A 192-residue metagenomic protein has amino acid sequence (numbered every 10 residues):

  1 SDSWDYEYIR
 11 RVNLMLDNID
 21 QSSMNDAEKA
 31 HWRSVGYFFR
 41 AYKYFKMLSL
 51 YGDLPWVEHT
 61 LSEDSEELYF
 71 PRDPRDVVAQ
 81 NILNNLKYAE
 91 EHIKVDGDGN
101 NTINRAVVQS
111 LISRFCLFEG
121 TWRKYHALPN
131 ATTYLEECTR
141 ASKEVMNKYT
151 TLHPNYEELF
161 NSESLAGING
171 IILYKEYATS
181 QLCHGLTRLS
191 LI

Functional and structural regions predicted by a protein language model:
S1, L54, A79, L83-E90 (+1 more regions): An aromatic- and glycine-enriched ligand-binding surface/loop that stacks and positions planar moieties
S1-Y51, E67-Q80, N84-N100: Conserved, well-structured interaction surfaces
Y51-V57: Short, flexible active-site-proximal loops enriched in glycine and acidic residues
H59-E66: Short linear capping/connector segments at secondary-structure termini
